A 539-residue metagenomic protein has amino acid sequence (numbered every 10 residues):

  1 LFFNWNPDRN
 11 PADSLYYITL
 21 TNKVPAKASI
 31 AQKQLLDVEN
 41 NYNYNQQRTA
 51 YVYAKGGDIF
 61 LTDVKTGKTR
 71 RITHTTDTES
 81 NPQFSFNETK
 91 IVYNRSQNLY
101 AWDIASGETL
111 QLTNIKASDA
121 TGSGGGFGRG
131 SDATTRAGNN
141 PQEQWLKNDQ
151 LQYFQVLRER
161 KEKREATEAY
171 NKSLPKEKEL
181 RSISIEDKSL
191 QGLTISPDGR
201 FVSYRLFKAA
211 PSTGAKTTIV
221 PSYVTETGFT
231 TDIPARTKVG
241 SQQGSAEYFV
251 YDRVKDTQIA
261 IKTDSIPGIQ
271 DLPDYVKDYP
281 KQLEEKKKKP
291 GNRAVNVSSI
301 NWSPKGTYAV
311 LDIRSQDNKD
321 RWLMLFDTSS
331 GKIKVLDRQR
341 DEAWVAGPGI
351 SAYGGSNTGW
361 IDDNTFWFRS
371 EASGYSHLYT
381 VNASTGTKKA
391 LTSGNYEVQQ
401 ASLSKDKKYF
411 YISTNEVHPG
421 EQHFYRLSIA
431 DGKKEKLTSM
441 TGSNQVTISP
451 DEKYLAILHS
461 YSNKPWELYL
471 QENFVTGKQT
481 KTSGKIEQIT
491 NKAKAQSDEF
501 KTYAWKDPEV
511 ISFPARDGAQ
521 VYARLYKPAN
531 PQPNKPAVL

Functional and structural regions predicted by a protein language model:
L1-Q445, K453-Y454, S460-W466, L470-Q471 (+5 more regions): Beta-propeller folds
R253, T490-Q532: N-terminal cap/lid segment of alpha/beta-hydrolase-fold proteins
V297, N534-K535: Phosphate-coordination loops involved in phosphoryl transfer and adenosine-cofactor binding
S303, S449, P528: Residue-level recognition of the GNAT/N-acetyltransferase active site
L403, P533-N534: Short glycine/proline-enriched turns and hinge-like loops at secondary-structure junctions
V538-L539: Hydrophobic beta-strand anchors of alpha/beta hydrolase catalytic cores
